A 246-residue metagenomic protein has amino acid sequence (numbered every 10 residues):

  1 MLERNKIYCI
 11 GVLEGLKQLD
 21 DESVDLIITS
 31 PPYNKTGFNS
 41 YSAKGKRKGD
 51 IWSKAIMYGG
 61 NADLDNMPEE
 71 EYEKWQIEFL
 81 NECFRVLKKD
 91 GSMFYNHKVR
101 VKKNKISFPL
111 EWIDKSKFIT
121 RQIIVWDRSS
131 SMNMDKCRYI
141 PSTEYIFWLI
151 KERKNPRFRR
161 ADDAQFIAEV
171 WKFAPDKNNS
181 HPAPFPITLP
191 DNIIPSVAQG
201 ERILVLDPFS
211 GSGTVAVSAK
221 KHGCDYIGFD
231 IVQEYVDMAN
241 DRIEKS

Functional and structural regions predicted by a protein language model:
M1-L2, N240-S246: Short, conserved SAM-binding/catalytic segment of Class I S-adenosyl-L-methionine-dependent methyltransferases
L2-M238: Core catalytic lobe of class I
